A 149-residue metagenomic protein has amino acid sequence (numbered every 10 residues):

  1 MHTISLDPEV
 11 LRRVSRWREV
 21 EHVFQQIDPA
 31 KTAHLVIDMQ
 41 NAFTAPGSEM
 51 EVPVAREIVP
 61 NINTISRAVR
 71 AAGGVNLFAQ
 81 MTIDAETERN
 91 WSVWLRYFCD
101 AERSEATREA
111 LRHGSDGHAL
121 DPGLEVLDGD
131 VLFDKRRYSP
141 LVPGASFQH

Functional and structural regions predicted by a protein language model:
M1-L127: Active-site acidic carboxylates
L132-H149: Alpha-helical scaffold elements lining the catalytic groove of polysaccharide deacetylases
